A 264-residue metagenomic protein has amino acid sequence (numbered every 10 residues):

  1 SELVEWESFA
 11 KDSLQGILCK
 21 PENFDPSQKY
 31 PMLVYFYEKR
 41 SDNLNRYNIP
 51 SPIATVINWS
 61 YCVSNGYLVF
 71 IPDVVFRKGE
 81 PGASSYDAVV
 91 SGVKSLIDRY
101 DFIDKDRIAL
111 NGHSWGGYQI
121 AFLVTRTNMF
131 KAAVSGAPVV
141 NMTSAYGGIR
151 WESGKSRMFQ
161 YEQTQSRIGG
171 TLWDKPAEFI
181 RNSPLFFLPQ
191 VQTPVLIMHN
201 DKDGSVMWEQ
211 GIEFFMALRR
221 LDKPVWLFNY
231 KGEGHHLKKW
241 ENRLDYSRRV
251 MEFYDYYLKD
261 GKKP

Functional and structural regions predicted by a protein language model:
S1-Q28: N-terminal cap/lid segment of alpha/beta-hydrolase-fold proteins
V4-W6, F36, P72, Y230: Hydrophobic residues at beta-strand termini and immediately following loops that shape nucleotide-binding pockets
D12, Y30-M32, L68: Hydrophobic core residues within well-ordered beta-strands of beta-rich domains
L14-G16, V34, W226-L227: Short beta-strand motif preference
C19, Y35-F36, N111, M198: Short hydrophobic segments within beta-strands
F24-K29, L33-I53: Short, surface-exposed "cap/lid" segments of acyl-processing enzymes
I49-P264: Active-site-proximal cap/loop segments of hydrolase catalytic domains
